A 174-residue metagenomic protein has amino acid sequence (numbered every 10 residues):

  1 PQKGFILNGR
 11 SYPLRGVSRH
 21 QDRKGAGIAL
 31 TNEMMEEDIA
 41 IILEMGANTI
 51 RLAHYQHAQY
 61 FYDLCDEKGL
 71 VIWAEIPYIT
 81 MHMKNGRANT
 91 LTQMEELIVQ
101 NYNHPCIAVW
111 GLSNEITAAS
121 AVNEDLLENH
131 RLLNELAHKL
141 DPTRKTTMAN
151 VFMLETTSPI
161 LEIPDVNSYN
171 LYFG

Functional and structural regions predicted by a protein language model:
P1-R131, T146-T147, N167: Active-site-adjacent substrate/metal-binding segments within catalytic domains of carbohydrate-active enzymes
E128-G174: Extracellular glycoside hydrolase catalytic/binding regions
